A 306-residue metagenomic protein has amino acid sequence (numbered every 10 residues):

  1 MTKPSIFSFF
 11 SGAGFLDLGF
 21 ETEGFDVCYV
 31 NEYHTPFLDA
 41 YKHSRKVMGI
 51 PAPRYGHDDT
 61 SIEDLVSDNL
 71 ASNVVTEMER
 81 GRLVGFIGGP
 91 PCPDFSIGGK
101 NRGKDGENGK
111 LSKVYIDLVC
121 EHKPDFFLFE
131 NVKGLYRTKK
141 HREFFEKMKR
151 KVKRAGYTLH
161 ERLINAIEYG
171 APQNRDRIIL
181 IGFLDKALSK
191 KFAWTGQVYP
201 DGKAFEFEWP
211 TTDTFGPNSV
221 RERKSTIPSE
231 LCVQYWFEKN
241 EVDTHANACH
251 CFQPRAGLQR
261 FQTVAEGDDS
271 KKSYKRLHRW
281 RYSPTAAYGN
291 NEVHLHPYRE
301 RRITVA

Functional and structural regions predicted by a protein language model:
T2-K123, K133-E146: Core alpha/beta nucleotide-donor-binding catalytic domains of modification enzymes
D17-L18, P93-I97, L135-T138, G170-N174 (+2 more regions): Short catalytic/ligand-binding loop motif for oxyanion handling, primarily in non-cytosolic enzymes, centered on
N73-M78, A166-E168, K271-Y274: Short, P/G- and charge-enriched loop/turn segments at secondary-structure junctions
L83, R175-R177, R281-S283: Extracellular structured ligand-interaction cores
I87, I179-F183, A287: Short, well-ordered beta-strand micro-motif
N108-F183: Conserved Class I SAM-dependent methyltransferase catalytic core
A171-K239: Flexible, glycine-/basic-rich loop-and-beta segments that form/coincide with the SAM-dependent methyltransferase
V233-A306: C-terminal target-recognition/interaction regions appended to catalytic cores
